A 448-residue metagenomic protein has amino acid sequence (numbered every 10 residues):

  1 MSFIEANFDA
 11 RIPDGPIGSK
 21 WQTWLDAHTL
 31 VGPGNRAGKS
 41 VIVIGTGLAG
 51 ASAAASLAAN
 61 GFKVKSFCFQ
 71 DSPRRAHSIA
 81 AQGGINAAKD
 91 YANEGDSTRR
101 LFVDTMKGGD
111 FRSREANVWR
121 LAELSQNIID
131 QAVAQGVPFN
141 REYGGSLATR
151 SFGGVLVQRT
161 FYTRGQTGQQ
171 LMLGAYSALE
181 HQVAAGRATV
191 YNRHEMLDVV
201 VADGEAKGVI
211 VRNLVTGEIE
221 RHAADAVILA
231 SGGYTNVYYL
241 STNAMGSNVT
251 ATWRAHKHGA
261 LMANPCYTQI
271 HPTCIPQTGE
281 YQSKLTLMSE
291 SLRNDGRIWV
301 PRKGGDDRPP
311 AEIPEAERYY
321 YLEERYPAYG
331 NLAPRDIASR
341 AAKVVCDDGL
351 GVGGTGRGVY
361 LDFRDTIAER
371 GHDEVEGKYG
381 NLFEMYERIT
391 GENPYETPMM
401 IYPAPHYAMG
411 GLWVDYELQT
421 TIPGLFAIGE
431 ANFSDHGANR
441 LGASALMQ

Functional and structural regions predicted by a protein language model:
M1-V41, A59: Extreme N-terminal leader/targeting segments of oxidoreductases
R36-K39, V215-A226, T421-I422: Core beta-strand elements of the Rossmann-like FAD/NAD(P) dinucleotide-binding domain in flavoenzyme oxidoreductases
K39-S66: N-terminal Rossmann-like FAD-binding beta1-loop-alpha1 element of flavoenzymes
A59-Q82: Glycine-rich FAD pyrophosphate-binding loop
N86-L121: Glycine-rich active-site loop/strand segments that organize a redox cofactor
Q131-E218, A230, C274-L287: Conserved redox-cofactor binding core of oxidoreductases
A226-Y281, L285, S444-M447: Glycine-rich loop(s) and the adjacent beta-strand/alpha-helix scaffold that form part
R254, A260-R388: An anion/pyrophosphate-binding glycine-rich loop and adjacent beta-alpha core in soluble alpha-beta enzymes
